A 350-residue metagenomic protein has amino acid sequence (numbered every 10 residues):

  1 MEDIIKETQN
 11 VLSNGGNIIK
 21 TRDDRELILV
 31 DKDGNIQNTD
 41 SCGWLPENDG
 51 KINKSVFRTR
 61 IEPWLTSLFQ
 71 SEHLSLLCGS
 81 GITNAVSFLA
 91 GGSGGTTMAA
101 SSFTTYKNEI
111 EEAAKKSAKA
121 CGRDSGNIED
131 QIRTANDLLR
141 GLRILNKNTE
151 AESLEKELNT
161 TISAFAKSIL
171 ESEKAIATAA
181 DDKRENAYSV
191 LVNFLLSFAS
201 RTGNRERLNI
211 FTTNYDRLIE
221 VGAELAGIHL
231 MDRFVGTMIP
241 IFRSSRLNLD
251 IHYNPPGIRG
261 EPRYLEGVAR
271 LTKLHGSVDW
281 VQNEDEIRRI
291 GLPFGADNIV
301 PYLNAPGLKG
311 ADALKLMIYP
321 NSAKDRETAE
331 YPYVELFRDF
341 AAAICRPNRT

Functional and structural regions predicted by a protein language model:
M1-A223, H229-L230: Gly/serine-rich nucleotide phosphate-binding loop at the start of the catalytic core of nucleotide/ADP-ribose-handling
T39-E47, I176-A180, R233-S245, Y319-K324: A generic short-segment signal for beta-strand/edge and adjacent turn/coil regions
K54, H73-G81, F211-N214, K273-V278 (+1 more regions): Glycine-rich anion-binding loop/nest that anchors nucleotide
K54-I61, E185-L195, N248-R259, D325-A342: A Trp-anchored, charged/polar loop motif used as the substrate-binding/catalytic surface of acyl/ester-handling
T66, R263, A329: Residue-level marker of regulatory loop/turn positions in helix-turn-helix DNA-binding domains and in histidine
N84, G94, K119-E155, N159 (+1 more regions): Extended, H/D-rich, highly charged conserved domains that either
